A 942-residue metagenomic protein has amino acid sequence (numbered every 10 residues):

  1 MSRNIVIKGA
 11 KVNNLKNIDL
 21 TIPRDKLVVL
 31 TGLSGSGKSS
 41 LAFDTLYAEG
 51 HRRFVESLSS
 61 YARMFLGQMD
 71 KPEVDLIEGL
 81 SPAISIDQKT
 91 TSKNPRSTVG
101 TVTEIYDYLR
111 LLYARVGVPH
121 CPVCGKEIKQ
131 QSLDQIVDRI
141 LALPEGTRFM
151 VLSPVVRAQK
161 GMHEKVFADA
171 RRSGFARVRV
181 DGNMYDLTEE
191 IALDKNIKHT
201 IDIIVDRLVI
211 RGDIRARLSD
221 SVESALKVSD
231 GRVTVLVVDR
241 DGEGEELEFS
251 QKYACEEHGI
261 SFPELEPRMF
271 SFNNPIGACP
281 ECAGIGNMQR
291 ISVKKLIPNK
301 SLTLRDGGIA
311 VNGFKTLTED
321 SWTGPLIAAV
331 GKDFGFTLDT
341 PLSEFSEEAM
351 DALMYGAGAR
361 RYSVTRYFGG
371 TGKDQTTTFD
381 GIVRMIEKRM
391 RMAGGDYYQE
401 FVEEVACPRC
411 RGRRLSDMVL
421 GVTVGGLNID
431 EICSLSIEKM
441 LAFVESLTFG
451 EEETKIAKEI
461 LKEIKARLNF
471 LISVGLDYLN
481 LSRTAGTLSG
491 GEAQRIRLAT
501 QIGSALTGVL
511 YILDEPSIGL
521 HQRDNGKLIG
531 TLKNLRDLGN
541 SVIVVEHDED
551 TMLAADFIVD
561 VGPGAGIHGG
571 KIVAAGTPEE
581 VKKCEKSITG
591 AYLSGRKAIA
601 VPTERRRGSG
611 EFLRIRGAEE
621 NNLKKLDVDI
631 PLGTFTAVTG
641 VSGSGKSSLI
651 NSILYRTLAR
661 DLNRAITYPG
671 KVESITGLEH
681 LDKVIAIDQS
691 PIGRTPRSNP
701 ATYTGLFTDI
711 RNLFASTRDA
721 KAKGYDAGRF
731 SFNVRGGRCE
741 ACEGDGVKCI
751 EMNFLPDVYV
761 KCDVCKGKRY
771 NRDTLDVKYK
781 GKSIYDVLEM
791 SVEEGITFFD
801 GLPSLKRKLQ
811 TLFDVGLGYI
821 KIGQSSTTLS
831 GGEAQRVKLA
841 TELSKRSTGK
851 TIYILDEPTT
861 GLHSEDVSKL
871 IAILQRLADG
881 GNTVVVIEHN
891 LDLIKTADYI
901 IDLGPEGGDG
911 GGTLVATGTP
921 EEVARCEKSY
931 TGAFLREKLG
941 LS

Functional and structural regions predicted by a protein language model:
M1-S942: Conserved phosphate-binding elements of NTP-dependent enzyme cores
